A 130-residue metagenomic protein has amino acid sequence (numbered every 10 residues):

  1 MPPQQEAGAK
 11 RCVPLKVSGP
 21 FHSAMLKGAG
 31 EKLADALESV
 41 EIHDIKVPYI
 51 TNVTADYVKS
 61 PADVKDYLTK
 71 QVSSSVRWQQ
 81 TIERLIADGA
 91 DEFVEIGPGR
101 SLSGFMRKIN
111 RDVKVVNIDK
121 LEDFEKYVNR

Functional and structural regions predicted by a protein language model:
M1-R130: Acyl-group transfer acyltransferase/transacylase scaffold of fatty acid/polyketide systems
